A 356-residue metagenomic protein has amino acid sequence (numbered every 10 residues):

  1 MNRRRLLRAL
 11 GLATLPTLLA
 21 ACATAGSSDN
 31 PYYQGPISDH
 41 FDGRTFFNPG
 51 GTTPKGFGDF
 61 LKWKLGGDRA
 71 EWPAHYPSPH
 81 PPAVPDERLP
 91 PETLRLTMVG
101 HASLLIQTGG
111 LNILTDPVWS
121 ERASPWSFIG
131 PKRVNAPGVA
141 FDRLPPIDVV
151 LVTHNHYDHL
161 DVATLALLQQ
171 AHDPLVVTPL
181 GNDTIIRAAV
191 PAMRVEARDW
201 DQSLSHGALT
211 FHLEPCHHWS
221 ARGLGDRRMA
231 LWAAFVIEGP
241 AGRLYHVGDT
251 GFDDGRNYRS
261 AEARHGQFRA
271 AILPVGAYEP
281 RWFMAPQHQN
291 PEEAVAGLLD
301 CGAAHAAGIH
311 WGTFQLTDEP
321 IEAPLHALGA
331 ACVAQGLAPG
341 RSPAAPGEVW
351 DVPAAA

Functional and structural regions predicted by a protein language model:
R5-R143, I237-G248, R269-L273, A330: Metallo-beta-lactamase
T24-G35, D39-F47, V149, L175-V177 (+3 more regions): Cap/insert and terminal regions of metallo-dependent hydrolase folds
E71-P91, P179-G242, A327-P353: Metallo-beta-lactamase
S103-G109, S205-F268, A285-E293: Catalytic core of the metallo-beta-lactamase
W119-A136, W219-D226, E279-H288: Acidic/histidine-rich helix-loop elements that form or flank divalent-metal/phosphate-binding sites at the catalytic
F128-V177, H265-I272: Active-site metal-binding motif and surrounding structural segment of the metallo-beta-lactamase
A163-L168, A189, N257-A261: A short acidic, amphipathic alpha-helical/loop segment
